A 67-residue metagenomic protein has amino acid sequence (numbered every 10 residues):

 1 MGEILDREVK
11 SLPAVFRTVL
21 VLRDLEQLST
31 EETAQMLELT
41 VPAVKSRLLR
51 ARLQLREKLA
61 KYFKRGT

Functional and structural regions predicted by a protein language model:
V9-K10, R52: C-lobe helix-loop cap of protein kinase catalytic domains
K10, A14-T18, R23-A43: Helix-turn-helix DNA-binding module
V15, E31, L53-R65: Residue cluster at the C-terminal edge of the helix-turn-helix DNA-binding motif
L25, R47, A60, G66-T67: Residue-level detector of intrinsically disordered/flexible regions characterized by low predicted structural confidence
L37-A60: DNA-recognition helix of helix-turn-helix
